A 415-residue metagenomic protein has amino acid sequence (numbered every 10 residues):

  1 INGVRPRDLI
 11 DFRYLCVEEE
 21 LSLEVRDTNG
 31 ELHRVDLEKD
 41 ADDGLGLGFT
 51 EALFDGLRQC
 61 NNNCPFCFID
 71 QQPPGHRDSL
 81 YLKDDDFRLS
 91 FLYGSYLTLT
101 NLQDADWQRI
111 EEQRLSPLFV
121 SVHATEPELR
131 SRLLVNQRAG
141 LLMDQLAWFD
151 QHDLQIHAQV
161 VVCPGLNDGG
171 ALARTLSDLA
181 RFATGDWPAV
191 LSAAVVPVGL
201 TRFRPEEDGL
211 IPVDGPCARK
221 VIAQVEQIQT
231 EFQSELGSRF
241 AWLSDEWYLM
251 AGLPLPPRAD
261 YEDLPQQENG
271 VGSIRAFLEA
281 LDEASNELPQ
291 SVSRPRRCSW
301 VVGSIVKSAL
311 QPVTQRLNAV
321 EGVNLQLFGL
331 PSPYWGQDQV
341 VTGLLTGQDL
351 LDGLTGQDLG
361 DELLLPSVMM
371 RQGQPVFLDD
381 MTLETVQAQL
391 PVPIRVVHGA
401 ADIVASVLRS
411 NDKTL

Functional and structural regions predicted by a protein language model:
I1-R7: Conserved PDZ fold ligand-binding element
F12-V17: Solvent-exposed segments in extracellular or luminal domains encompassing
E19-L21: Exposed beta-strand face motif in extracellular beta-rich ectodomains
G30-L32, K39-D186, G199-I228: Conserved Radical SAM active-site core
P117-F119, Q155-Q159, V190-A194, F240-W242 (+1 more regions): Structural preference for beta-strand elements that scaffold enzyme active sites
L166, P188-C217, E235-A259, S332-Q337 (+1 more regions): Flexible glycine/acidic-rich beta-alpha junction loops that bind and position SAM and/or redox cofactors in anaerobic
G252-L415: Radical SAM enzyme core and accessory elements
